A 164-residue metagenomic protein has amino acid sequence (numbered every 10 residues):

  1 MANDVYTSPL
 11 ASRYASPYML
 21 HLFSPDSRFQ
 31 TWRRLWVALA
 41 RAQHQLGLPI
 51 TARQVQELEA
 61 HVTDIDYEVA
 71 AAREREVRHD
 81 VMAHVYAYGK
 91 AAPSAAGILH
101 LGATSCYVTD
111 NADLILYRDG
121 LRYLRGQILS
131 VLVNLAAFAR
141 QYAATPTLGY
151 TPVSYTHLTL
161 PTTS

Functional and structural regions predicted by a protein language model:
A2-L158: A helix-coil-helix interface module used to build multimeric assemblies and to scaffold catalytic/cofactor sites
T159-S164: A short, hydrophobic C-terminal helix/tail in secreted or cell-surface proteins
